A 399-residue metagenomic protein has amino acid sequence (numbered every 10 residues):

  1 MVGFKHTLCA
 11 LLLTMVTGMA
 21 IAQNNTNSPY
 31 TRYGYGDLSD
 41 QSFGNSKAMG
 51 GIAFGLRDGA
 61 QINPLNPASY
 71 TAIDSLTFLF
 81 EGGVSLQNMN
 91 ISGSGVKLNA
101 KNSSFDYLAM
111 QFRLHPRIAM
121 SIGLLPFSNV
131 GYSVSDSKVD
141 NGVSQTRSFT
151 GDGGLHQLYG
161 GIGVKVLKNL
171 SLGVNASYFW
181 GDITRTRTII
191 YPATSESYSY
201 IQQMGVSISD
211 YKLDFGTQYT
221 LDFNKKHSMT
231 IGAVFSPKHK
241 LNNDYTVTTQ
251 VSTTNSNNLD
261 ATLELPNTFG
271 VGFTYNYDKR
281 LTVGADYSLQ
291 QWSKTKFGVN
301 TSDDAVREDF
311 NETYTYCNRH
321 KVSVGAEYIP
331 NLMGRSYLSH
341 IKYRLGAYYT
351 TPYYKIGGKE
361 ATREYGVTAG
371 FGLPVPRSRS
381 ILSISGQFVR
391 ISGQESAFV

Functional and structural regions predicted by a protein language model:
M1-C9: Bacterial N-terminal signal peptides that target proteins for export
C9-L13, T17: Hydrophobic helical h-region of N-terminal Sec-dependent signal peptides in bacterial secretory/periplasmic proteins
G18-A22: Sec/Tat signal peptide C-region and signal peptidase I cleavage site
Q23-V399: Subset of outer-membrane beta-barrel
